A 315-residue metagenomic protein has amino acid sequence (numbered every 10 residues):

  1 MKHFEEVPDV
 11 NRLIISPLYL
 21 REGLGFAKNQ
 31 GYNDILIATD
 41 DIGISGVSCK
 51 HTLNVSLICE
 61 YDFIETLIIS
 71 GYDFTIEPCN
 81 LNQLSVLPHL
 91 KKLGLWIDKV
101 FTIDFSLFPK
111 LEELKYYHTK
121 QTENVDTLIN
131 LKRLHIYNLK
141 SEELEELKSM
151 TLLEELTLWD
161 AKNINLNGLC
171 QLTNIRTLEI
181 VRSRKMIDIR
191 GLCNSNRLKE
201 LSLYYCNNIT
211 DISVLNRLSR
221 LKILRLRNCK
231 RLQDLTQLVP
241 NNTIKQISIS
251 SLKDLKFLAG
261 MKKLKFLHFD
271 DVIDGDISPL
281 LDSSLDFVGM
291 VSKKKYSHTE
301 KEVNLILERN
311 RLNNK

Functional and structural regions predicted by a protein language model:
M1-H3: Structural boundary micro-motifs
E5-C59, F63-N80, H89-I103, L107-E123 (+9 more regions): Concave beta-strand-loop units of leucine-rich repeat
